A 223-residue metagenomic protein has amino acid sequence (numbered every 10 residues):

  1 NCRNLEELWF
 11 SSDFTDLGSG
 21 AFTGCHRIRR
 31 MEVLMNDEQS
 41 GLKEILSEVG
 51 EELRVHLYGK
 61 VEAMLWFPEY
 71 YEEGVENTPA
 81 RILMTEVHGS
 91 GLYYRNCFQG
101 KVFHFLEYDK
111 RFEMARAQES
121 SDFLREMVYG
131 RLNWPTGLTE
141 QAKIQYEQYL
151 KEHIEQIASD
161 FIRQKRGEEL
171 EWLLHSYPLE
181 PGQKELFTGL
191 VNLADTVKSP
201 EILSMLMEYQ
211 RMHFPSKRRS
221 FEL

Functional and structural regions predicted by a protein language model:
N1-D16, H26-L42, G50-Y129, N133 (+2 more regions): Structural signature of tandem-repeat unit edges
V128-Y146, E169-L173: Repeat-mediated protein-protein interaction surfaces in helical alpha-solenoids
T139-E140, Y146-H153, P178-G189, E201 (+1 more regions): Ankyrin repeat arrays, specifically the small/polar loop and inter-repeat linker segments at the C-terminal end of each
F161, L190-A194: Ankyrin-repeat helical register
R166-H175, K198-R211, P215: Ankyrin repeat structural motif
